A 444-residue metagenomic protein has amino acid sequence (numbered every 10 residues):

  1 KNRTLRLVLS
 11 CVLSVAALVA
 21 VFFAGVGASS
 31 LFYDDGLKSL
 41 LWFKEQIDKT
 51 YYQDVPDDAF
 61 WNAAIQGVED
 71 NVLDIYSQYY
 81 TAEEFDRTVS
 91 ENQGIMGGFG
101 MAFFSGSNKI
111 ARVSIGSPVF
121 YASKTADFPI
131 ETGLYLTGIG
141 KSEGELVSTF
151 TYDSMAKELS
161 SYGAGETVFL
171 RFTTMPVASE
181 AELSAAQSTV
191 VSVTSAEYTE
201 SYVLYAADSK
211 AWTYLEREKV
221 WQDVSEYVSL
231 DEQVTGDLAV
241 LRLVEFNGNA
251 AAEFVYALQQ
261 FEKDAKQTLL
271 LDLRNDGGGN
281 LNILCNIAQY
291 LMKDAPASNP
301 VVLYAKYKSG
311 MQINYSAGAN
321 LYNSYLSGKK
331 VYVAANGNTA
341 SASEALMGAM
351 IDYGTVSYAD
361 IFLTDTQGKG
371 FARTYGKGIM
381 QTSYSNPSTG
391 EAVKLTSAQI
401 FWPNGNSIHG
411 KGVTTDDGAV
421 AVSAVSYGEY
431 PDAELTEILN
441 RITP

Functional and structural regions predicted by a protein language model:
K1-Y51, W61, I65, N92 (+9 more regions): Gram-positive cell-envelope targeting signals
F43, A64, V68, M101 (+10 more regions): Terminal peptide-recognition signature
K49-K109, T167-F169, T173-S179, S184-V224: Extended, small/polar residue-biased N-terminal targeting/export presequences and adjacent propeptide/linker tracts
N92-Y152, V220-V224, V244-A251: PDZ/PDZ-like domain segments forming the peptide/carboxylate-binding groove, activating on the N-terminal beta-strands
F120-Y121, L146-D153, S179, N249-E253 (+5 more regions): Extracytoplasmic/secreted cell-surface and envelope-processing proteins
G133-G140, L241-R242, Q260-G278, A334: Short acidic catalytic loops
G144-K266, Q289, N314-N323, G412-Y430: C-terminal, low-ordered peptide segments at domain boundaries
S201, D208-L230, G278-A334, N338-S341 (+2 more regions): Gly/Ser/Thr-rich loop/hinge elements
